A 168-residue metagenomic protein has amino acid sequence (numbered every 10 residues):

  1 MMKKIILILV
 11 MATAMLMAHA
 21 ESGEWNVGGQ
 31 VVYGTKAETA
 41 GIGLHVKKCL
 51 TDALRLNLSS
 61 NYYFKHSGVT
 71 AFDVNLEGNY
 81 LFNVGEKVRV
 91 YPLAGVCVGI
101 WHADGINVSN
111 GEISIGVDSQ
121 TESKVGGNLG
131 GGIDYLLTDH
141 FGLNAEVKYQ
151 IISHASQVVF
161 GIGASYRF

Functional and structural regions predicted by a protein language model:
M1-E24: Cleavable N-terminal export/targeting peptides
A18-W25, I106-S114: Compositionally biased, disordered extreme N-termini, encompassing classical targeting presequences
G23-K36, R55-K65, G142-I152: Transmembrane beta-strand segments that form the barrel wall of outer-membrane beta-barrel proteins
G23-W25, E38-I42, T70-V74, V88 (+2 more regions): Residues that define the transmembrane beta-barrel architecture of outer-membrane proteins
Y33-H45, S59-Y62, V117-S119, S123: Surface-exposed strand-loop-strand hairpins of Gram-negative outer-membrane beta-barrel proteins
K47-G111, E122-G127, Y135-F141, S165-F168: Gram-negative (and chloroplast) outer-membrane scaffold detector with strong preference for beta-barrel transmembrane
H140, I152-G161, Y166: Short glycine/proline-enriched turn or capping motifs at secondary-structure junctions
